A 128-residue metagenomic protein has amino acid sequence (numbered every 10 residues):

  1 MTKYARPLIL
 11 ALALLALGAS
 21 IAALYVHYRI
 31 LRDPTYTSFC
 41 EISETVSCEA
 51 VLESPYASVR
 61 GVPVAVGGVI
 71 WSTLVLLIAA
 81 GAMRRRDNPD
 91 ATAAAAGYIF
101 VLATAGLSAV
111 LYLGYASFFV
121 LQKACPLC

Functional and structural regions predicted by a protein language model:
M1-C128: Membrane-interfacial helix-loop segments of redox and metal-homeostasis proteins, especially TM-loop-TM junctions
